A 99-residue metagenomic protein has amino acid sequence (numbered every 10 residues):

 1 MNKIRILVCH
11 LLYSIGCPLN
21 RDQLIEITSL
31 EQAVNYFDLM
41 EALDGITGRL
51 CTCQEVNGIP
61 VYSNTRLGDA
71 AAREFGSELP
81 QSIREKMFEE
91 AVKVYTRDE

Functional and structural regions predicted by a protein language model:
M1-I15: Short alpha-helical segments that sit at the start of domains
I6-H10, E26, D44: Contiguous, well-ordered alpha-helical segments that form the cores/surfaces of helical PPI scaffolds
Y13-N20, V34: Short capping segments at the starts of secondary-structure elements
P18-T28: Short acidic, hydrophobic short linear motifs in intrinsically disordered regions
A33-G48: Short amphipathic alpha-helical interaction segments
T47-N57: A short, conserved structural fragment
G58-T65: Minor-groove-contacting beta-hairpin "wing" of winged helix-turn-helix DNA-binding domains
R66-D98: Short, amphipathic alpha-helical interaction segments positioned at domain boundaries
